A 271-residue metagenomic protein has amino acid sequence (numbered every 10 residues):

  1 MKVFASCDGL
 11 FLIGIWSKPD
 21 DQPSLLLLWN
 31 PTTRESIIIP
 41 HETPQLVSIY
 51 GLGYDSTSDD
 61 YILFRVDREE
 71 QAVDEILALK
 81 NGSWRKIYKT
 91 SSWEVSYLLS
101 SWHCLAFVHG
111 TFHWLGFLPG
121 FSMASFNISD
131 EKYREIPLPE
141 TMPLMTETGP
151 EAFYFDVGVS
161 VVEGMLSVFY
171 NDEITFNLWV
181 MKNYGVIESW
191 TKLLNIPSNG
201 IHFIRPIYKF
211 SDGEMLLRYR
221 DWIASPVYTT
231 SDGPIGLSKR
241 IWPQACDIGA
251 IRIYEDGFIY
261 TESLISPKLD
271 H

Functional and structural regions predicted by a protein language model:
M1-H271: Short, conserved recognition motifs on repeat-domain binding surfaces
